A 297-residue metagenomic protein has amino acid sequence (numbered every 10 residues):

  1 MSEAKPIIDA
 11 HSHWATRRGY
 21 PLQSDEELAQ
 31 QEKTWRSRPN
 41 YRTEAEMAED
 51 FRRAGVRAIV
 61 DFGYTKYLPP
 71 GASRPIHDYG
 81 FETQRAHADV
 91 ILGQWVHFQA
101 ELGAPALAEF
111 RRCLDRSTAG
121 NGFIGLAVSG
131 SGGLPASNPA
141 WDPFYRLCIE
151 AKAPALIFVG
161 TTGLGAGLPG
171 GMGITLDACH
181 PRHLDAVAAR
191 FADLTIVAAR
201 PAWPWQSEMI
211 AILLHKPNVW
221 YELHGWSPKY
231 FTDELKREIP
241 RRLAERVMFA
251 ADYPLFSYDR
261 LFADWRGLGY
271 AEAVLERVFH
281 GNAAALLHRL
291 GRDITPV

Functional and structural regions predicted by a protein language model:
M1-A10, G19-A58, R241-R246, F256-V297: Mid-to-C-terminal alpha-helical segments outside catalytic/metal-binding sites
P6-A15, P139, V187: A generic "structured core" feature
D9, V60-G63, V197-A199, E222-H224 (+2 more regions): Short beta-strand segments
H11, F51, G80, C113 (+6 more regions): Conserved, mostly hydrophobic/aromatic
H13-R18, K66-P69, A100-G103, T161-G165 (+3 more regions): Active-site environment of divalent metal-dependent phosphoester hydrolases
R18-S24, L107, G167-G170, M209-A211 (+3 more regions): Short aromatic-enriched loop/helix-cap "lid" or pocket-rim segments at secondary-structure transitions that line
R57-D61, K66-A166, T175-A178, D293: Active-site gating/metal-coordination segments in enzymes
G120-G125, G130-M248, T295-P296: Catalytic pocket-lining loop regions of alpha/beta-barrel enzymes, especially the amidohydrolase/enolase/GH5 lineages
